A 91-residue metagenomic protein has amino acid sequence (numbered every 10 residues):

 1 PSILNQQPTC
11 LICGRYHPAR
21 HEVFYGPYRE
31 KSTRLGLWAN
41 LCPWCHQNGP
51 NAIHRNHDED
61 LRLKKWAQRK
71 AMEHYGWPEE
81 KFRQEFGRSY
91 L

Functional and structural regions predicted by a protein language model:
P1-H21, W44: Short cysteine-rich loop/turn motifs with clustered Cys
H17-V23, P50-R55: Short Cys/His-rich "knuckle" micro-motifs
A19, L37-L41, A67: Amphipathic alpha-helical interface surfaces
F24-A39: Short linker/helix segments within small regulatory modules
S32-T33, R62, E73: Short N-terminal micro-motifs specific to bacterial/archaeal maturation and metal-cluster initiation sites
W38-L63: Short Cys/His-centered divalent metal-binding micro-motifs
W66-L91: Short flanking/linker segments adjacent to small metal-binding domains or redox-active Cys/His motifs
